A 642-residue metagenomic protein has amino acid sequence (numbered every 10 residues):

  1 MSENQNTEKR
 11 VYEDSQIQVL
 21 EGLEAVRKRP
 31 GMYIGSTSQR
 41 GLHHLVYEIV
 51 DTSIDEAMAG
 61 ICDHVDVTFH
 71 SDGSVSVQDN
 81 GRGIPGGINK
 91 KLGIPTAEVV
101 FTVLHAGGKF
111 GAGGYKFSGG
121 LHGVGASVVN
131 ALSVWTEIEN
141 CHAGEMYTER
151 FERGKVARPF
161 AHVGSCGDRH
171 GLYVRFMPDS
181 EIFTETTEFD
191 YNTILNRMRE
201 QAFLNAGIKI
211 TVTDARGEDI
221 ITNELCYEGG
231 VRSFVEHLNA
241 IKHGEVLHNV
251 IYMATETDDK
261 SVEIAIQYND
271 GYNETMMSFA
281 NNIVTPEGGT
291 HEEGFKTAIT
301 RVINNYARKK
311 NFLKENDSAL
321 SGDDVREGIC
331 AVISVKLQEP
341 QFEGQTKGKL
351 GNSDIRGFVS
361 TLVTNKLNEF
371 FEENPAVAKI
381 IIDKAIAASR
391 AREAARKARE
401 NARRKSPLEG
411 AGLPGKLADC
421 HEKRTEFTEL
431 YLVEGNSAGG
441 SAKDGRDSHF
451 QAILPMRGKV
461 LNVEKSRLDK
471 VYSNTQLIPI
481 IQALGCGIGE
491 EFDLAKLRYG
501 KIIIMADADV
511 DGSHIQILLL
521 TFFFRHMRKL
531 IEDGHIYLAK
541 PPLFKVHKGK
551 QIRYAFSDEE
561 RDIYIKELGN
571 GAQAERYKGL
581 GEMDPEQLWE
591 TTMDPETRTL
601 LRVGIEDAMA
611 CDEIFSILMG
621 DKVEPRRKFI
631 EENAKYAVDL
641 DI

Functional and structural regions predicted by a protein language model:
M1-S15, L23, Y47, D55-A57 (+12 more regions): GHKL-family ATPase ATP-binding module
K28-Y47: Conserved short strand/loop->alpha-helix "switch" segment adjacent to the catalytic nucleotide/phosphoryl-transfer site
D55-E56, G83-I84, V510-D511: Residues immediately C-terminal
I84-G107: Short conserved segment of the HATPase_c
R390-E409, R424-E429, G440, D444-R446 (+2 more regions): C-terminal interaction appendages of subunits in large macromolecular complexes
